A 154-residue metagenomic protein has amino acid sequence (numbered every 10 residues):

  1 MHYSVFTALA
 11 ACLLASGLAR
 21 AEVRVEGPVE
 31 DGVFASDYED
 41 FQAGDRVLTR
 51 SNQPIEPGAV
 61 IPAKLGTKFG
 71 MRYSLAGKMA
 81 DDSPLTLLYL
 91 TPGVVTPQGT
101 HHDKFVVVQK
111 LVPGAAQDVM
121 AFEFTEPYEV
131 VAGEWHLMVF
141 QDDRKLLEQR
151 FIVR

Functional and structural regions predicted by a protein language model:
M1-T7: Bacterial N-terminal signal peptides that target proteins for export
A8-L14: Hydrophobic helical h-region of N-terminal Sec-dependent signal peptides in bacterial secretory/periplasmic proteins
A11, A21-E22: A general structural signal for short secondary-structure junctions and capping/turn motifs
S16-L18: N-terminal signal peptide c-region/cleavage motif recognized by signal peptidases
E22-V130, V139-Q141, L146-E148: Contiguous segments within soluble domain cores/interaction surfaces
E134-H136: Short, conserved beta-strand segments of beta-strand-rich sandwich/propeller modules, principally
I152-R154: Short beta-strand edge segments in extracellular beta-sheet folds
